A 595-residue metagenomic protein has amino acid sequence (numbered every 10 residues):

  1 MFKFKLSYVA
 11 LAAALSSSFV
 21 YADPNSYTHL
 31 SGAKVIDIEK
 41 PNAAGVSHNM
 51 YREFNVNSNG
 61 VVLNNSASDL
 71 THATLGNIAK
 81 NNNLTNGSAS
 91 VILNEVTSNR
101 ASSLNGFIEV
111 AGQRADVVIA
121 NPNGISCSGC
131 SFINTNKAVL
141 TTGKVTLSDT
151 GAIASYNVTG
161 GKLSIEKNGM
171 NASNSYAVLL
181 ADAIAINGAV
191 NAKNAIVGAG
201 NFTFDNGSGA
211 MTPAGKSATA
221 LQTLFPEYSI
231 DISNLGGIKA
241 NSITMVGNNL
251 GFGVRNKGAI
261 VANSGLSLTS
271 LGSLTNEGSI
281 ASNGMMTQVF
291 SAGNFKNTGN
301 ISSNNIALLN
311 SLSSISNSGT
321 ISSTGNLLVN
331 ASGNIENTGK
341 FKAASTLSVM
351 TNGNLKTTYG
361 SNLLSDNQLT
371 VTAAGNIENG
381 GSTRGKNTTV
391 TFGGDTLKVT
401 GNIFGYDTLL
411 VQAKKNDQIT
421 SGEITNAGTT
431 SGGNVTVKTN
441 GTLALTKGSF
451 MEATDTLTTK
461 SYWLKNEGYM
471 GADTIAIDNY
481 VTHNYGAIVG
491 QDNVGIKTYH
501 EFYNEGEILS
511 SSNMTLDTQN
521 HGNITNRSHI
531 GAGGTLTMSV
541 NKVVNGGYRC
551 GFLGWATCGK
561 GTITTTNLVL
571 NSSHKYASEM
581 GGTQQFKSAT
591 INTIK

Functional and structural regions predicted by a protein language model:
F2-K5, F19-V261: Solvent-exposed adhesion/ligand-recognition segments of exported proteins
K3-K5, V20, S291, K296 (+6 more regions): Compositionally biased, low-structure terminal segments
F4-L11, S18-L30, I38, S539-K595: Extracellular/surface-exposed low-complexity segments
A12-A13, S66: Contiguous N-terminal and early-domain "leader" segments and peripheral loops that mark the onset or edge of a domain
Y27, R52-F54, K80-L84, S102-V110 (+24 more regions): Short, T/G/N/S-enriched strand-turn elements that build extracellular solenoid repeat scaffolds
F54, N82-L84, V91-T97, A115-N121 (+21 more regions): Well-ordered beta-strand segments characteristic of repetitive beta-sheet solenoids
